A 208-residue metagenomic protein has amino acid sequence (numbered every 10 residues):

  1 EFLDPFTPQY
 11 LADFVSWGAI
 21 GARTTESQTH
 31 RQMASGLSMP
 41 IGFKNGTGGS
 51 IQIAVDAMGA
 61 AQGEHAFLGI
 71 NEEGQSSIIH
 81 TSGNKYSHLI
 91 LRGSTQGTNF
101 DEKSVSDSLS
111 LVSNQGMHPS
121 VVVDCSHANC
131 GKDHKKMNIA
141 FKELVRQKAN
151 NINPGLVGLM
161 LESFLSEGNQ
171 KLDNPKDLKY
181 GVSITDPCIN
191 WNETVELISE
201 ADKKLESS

Functional and structural regions predicted by a protein language model:
E1-F100, S104-V105, H127-A128, K132-E143 (+4 more regions): Active-site-facing alpha/beta catalytic cores
S87-H88, P119-V121: Conserved active-site beta-strand-loop modules that form the wall/rim of enzyme catalytic pockets and either contain
S108-G116: Redox- and metal-dependent alpha/beta enzyme cores, enriched for Fe-S-associated oxidoreductases and cofactor-handling
V123, N190: Conserved, mostly hydrophobic/aromatic
K171-T185: Short helix/strand-capping connector loops at secondary-structure junctions
I184-P187, E193: Acidic, glycine-rich A-domain
E200: Nucleotide/phosphate-binding sheet-loop regions of phosphoryl- and nucleotidyl-transfer enzymes
